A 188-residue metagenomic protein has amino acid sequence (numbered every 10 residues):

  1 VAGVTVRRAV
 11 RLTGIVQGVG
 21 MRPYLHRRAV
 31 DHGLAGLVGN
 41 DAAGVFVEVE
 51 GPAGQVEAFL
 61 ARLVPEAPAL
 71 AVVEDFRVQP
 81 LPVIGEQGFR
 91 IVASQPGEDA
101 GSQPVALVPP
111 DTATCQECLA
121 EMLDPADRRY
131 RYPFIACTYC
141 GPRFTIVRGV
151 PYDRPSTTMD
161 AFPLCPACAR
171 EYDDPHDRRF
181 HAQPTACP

Functional and structural regions predicted by a protein language model:
V1-P188: Intrinsically disordered, low-complexity, mixed-charge
